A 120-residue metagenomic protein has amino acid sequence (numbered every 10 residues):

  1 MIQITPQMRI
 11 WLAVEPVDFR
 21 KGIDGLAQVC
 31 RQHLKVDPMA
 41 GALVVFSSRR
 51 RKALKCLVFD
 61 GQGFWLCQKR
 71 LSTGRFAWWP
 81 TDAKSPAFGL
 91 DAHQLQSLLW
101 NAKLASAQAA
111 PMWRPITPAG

Functional and structural regions predicted by a protein language model:
M1-G120: Polybasic/polar functional segments that serve as interface/processing modules
